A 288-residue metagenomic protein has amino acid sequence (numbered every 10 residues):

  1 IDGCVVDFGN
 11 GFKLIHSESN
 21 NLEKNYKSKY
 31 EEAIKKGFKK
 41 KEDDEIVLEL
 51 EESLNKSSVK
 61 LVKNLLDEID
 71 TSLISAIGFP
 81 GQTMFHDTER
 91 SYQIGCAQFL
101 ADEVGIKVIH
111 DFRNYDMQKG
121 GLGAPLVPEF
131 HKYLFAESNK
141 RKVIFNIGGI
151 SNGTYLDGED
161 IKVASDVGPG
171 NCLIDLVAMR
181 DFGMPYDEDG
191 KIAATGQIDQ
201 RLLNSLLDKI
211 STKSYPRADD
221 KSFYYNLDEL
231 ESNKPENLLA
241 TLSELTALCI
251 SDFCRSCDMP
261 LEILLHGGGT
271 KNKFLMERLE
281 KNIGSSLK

Functional and structural regions predicted by a protein language model:
D2-V5, N10-K35, E103, I109-A136 (+1 more regions): Glycine-rich phosphate-binding loop plus the immediately following alpha-helix
N21, N25, E49, S53 (+11 more regions): Conserved active-site and cofactor/substrate-binding residues in soluble primary-metabolism enzymes
K41-A97: Short beta-strand-loop/turn "lid" adjacent to the catalytic site in phosphate-handling enzymes
V59-D67, H131-A136, E244-R255: Generic structural signal for well-ordered alpha-helical scaffold segments
S72-G81, M259-G269: Short glycine-rich phosphate-binding loop at a beta-alpha junction
L73-V127: Glycine-rich phosphate-binding loop and adjoining helix at the ATP-binding site of ATP-dependent phosphoryl-transfer
M184-E262, K273-L287: A contiguous, well-structured pocket-lining segment that forms one wall/lid of small-molecule binding clefts in soluble
